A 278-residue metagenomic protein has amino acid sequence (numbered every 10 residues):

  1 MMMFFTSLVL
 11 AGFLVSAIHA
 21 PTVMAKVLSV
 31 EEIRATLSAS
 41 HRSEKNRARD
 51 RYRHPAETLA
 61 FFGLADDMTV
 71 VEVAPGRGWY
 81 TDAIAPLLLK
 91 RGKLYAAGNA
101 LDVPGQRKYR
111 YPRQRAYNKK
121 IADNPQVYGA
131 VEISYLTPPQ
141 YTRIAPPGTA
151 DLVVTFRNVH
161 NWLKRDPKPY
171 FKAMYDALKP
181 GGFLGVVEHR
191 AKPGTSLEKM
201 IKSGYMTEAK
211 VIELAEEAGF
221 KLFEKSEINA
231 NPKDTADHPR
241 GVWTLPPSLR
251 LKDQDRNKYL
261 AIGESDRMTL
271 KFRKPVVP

Functional and structural regions predicted by a protein language model:
I33-F61, A65: Class I SAM-dependent methyltransferase Rossmann-like catalytic core, especially the SAM/SAH-binding loop
D67-G76: Conserved class I S-adenosyl-L-methionine
L88-L89, W162-K164, L178-K179: Helix-to-beta-strand junctions that scaffold the AdoMet/dcAdoMet cofactor pocket in Class I SAM-dependent enzymes
Y109-Y141: S-adenosyl-L-methionine
R143-V153: A short acidic, Gly/Pro-enriched loop at the edge of an enzyme's catalytic core that lines a small-molecule cofactor
K168-P180: A short glycine-rich, Lys/Arg-flanked "PGG" loop and its adjoining helix->strand segment in the class I
G181-H189: Conserved beta-strand signature within the Rossmann-like core of class I S-adenosyl-L-methionine
Y259-P278: C-terminal lobe and adjacent flexible extensions of AdoMet/dcAdoMet transferase-like proteins
